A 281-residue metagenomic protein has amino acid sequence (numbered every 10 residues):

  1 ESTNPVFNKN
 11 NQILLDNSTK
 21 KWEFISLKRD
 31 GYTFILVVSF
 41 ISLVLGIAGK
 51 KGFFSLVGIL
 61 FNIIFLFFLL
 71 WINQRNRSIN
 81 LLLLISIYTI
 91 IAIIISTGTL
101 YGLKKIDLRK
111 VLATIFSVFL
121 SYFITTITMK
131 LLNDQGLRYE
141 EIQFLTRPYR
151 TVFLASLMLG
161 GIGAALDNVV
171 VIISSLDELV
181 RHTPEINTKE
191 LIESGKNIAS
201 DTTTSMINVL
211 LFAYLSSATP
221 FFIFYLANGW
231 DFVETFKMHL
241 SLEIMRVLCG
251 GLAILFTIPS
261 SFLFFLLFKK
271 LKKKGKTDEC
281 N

Functional and structural regions predicted by a protein language model:
S2-G31: Extended, hydrophilic extramembrane loops/domains of integral membrane proteins
L15-I25, F40-G52, W71-I79, E178: Short juxtamembrane and helix-loop transition motifs at transmembrane-helix boundaries in membrane proteins
S39, K50-Q143, R147-G160: Transmembrane alpha-helical segments that form the functional core of multipass membrane systems
G46, D201, A213-N281: Hydrophobic alpha-helical transmembrane segments of membrane transport and translocation systems, primarily multi-pass
N62, F116-S121, L154, M158 (+4 more regions): Hydrophobic alpha-helical transmembrane segments of multipass membrane transporters and ion channels, focusing on
K104, L179-K189: Juxtamembrane helix-boundary/capping and inter-helix hinge elements in multi-pass membrane proteins
G161-L179: Short helical (or helix-break) motifs at transmembrane helix termini and adjacent helical loops in multi-pass membrane
D167, E185-F222: Pore- and gate-forming transmembrane helices of large, multi-pass membrane proteins
